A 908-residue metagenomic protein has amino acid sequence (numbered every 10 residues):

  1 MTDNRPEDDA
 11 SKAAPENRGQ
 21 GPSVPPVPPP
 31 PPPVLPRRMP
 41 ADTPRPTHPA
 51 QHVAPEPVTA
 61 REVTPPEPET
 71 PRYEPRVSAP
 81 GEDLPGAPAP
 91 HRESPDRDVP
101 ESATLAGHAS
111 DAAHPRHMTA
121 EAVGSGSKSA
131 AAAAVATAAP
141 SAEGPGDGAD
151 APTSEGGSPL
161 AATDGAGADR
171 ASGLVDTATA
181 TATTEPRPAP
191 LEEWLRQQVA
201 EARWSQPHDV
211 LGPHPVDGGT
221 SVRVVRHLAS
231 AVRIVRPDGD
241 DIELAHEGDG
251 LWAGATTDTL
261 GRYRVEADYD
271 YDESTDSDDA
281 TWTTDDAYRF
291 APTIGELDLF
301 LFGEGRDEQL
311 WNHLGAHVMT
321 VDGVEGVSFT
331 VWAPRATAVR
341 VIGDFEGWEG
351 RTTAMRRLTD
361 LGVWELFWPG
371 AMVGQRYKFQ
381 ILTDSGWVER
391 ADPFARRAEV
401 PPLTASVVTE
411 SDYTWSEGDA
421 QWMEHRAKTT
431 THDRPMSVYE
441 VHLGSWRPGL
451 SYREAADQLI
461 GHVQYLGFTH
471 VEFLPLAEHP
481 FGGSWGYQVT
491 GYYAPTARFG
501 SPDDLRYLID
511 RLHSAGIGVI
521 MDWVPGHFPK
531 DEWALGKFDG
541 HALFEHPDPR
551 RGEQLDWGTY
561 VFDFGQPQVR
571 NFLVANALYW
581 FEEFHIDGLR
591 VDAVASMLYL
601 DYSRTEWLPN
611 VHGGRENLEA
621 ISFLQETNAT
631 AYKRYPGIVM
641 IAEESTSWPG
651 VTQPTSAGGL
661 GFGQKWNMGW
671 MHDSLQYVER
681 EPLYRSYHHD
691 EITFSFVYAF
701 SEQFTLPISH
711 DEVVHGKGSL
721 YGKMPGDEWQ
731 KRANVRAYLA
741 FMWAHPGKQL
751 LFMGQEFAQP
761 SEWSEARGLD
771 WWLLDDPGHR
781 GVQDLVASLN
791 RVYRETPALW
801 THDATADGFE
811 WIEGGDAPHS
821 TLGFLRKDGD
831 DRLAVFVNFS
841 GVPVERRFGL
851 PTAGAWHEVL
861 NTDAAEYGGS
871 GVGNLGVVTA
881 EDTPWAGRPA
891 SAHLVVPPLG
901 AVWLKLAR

Functional and structural regions predicted by a protein language model:
T2-N4, P36, T119, K128 (+10 more regions): The feature marks proteins involved in alpha-glucan
P6-H108, H114-G148, P152-A161: N-terminal intrinsically disordered, low-complexity tails
D209, P213-H214, G218-L228, E325-S328 (+3 more regions): Carbohydrate-binding surface patches
V222-V224, A229-D241, V331, A336-R351 (+1 more regions): Beta-strand-rich binding/interaction modules
V224, V331, F379, V441 (+14 more regions): Conserved, mostly hydrophobic/aromatic
T259-Y263, V373-R376, G876-R908: C-terminal beta-strand-rich structural cap/linker in extracellular carbohydrate-active enzymes
R397-P401, A405, Y413-W415, D419-V438 (+3 more regions): Substrate-binding/active-site clefts of carbohydrate-active enzymes
P401, H585-D587, Y602-E765, R794-F848 (+2 more regions): Conserved alpha/beta catalytic core and glycan-binding cleft of carbohydrate-active enzymes
